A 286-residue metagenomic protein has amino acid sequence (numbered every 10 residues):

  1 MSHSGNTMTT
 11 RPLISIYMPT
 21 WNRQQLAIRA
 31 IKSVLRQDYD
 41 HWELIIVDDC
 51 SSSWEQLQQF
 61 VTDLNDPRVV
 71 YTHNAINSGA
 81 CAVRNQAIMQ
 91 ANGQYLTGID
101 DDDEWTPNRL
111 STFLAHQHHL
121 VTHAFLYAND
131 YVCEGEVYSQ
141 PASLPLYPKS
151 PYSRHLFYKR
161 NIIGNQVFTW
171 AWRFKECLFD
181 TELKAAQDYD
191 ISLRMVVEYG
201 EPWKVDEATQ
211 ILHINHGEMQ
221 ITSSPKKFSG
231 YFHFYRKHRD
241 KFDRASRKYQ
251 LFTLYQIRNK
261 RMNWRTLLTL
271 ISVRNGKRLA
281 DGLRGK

Functional and structural regions predicted by a protein language model:
M1-S33: N-proximal low-complexity "stem/linker" segments adjacent to membrane-targeting elements
H3-R11, K32, V197, P202 (+1 more regions): C-terminal subregions of glycosyltransferases and related glycan-biosynthesis enzymes
P12-S15, E43, D190: Cell-envelope/extracellular polymer assembly enzymes that use nucleotide-activated donors
I31-H73: Acidic donor-binding segment of Leloir-type glycosyltransferases
D66, A82-V83, L110-R173, T222-F228 (+1 more regions): Flexible acidic/His/Gly-enriched loops in nucleotide-sugar-dependent glycosyltransferase catalytic domains
N74-A91: Glycine-rich, basic loop-to-helix element that forms the pyrophosphate-binding segment of sugar-nucleotide handling
L96: Short aromatic/hydrophobic "clamp" motif used to bind/position activated sugar donors
Y147-K227: Conserved nucleotide-sugar donor-binding catalytic segment
